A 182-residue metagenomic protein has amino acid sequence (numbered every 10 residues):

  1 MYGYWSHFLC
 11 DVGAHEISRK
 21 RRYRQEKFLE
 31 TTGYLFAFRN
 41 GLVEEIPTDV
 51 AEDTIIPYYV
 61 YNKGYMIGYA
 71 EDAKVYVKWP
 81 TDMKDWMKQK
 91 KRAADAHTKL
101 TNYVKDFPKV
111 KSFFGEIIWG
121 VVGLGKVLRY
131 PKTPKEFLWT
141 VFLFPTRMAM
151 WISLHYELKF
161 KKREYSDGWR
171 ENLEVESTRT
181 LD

Functional and structural regions predicted by a protein language model:
M1-E44, M87, K91-A94: Long helical/loop segments within the catalytic core of UDP-sugar-dependent glycosyltransferases, especially the large
M1-W5, L9-D11, P47-K111, G115: Catalytic donor/gating beta->alpha subdomain of glycosyltransferases that bind UDP-sugars
G3, G13, G33, G41 (+5 more regions): Residue-identity detector for glycine
R21-F28, M66-G68, T98-N102, E176-S177: Short C-terminal domain-edge/linker segments immediately following a structured domain
K27-F28, E45, V75, Y130 (+1 more regions): Residue-level detector of alpha-helix boundaries and kinks
Y34, E52-D53, V141: Short, conserved alpha-helical segments within structured domains
F38, V43, Y65, Y69 (+3 more regions): Broad hydrophobic/π-residue packing in well-ordered secondary structure
D95-D182: Terminal low-complexity segments of carbohydrate-biosynthetic enzymes
